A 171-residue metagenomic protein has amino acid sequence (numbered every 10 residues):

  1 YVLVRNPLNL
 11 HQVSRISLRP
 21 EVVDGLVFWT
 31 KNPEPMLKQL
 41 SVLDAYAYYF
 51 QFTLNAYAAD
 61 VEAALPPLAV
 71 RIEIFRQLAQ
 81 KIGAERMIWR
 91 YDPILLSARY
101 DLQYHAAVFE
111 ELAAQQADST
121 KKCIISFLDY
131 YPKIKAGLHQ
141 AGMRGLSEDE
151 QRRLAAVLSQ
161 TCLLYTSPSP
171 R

Functional and structural regions predicted by a protein language model:
Y1-V61, L68-A84: Conserved Radical SAM active-site core
A47-N55, R86-I88, K121-Y131: Non-cysteine beta-strand/loop elements that form the S-adenosyl-L-methionine
Y57-D60, E85-L102, R144: Conserved strand-turn element in the central/C-terminal portion of the radical SAM core barrel that lines
D60-E73, S97-V108: Conserved non-cysteine loop/helix-boundary elements of the Radical SAM core domain that shape
I74, F109-Y130, A136: Long, charge-dense
Q77-E85, Q115-K121, R153-L164: A structural motif corresponding to the C-terminal end of an alpha-helix and its immediate exit/capping segment
I134-A156: C-terminal scaffold of the Radical SAM
Y165-P170: Conserved small/polar residues in nucleotide/adenosyl-binding loops
